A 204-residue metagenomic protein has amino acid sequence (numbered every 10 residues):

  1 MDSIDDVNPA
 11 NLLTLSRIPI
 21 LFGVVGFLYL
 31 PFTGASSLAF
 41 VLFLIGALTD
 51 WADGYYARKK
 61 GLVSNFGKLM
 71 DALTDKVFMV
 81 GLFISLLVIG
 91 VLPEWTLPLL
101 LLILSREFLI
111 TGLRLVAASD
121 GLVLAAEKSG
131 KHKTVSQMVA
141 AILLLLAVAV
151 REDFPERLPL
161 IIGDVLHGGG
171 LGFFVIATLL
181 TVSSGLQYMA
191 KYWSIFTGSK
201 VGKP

Functional and structural regions predicted by a protein language model:
M1-N11, I18-L21, A39-A47, G121-P204: C-terminal membrane-associated helical module and adjoining short loops/tails
I4-L13, F66-L73: Short, amphipathic, aromatic/basic-enriched membrane-interface segments that mark the entry/exit of transmembrane
P19, L48-Y56, L73, V77 (+2 more regions): Active-site His/Glu-centered metal-binding helix of metallohydrolases
I20-L69, L82-L87, V91-I103, V165-L180: Membrane-embedded alpha-helical segments that form the functional core of polytopic membrane enzymes, especially those
A57, L73-V80, V135-I142: Loop-to-transmembrane-helix entry motif
R58-V63, L115-A126: A cytosolic-side transmembrane-helix exit/cap motif
M70-L73, L101-L102, E127-K133: Cytoplasmic-side transmembrane-helix entry/capping segments in multi-pass membrane proteins
L99, E107-G112, V139-L146: Mid-bilayer segments of alpha-helical transmembrane spans in multi-pass integral membrane proteins that mediate
